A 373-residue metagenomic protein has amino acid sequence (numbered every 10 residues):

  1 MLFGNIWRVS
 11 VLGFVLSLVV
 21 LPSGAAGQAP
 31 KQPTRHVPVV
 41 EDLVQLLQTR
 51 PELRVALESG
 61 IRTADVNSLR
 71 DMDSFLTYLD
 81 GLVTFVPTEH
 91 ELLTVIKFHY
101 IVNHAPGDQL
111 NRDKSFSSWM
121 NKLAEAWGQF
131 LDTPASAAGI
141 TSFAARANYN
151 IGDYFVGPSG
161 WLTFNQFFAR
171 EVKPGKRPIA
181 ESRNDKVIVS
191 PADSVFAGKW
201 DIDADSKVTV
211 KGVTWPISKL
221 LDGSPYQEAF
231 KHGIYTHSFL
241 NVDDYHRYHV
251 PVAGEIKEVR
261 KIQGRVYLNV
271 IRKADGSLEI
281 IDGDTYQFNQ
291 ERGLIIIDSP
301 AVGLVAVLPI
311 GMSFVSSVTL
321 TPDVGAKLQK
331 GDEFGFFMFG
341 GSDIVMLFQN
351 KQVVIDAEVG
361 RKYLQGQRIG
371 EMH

Functional and structural regions predicted by a protein language model:
M1-V11: Bacterial N-terminal signal peptides that target proteins for export
S10-V19: Bacterial N-terminal signal peptides
L18-P30: Bacterial Sec-dependent signal peptides at the C-terminal "C-region" and cleavage site
G27-H373: Contiguous, well-folded functional domains in the mature portion of proteins
